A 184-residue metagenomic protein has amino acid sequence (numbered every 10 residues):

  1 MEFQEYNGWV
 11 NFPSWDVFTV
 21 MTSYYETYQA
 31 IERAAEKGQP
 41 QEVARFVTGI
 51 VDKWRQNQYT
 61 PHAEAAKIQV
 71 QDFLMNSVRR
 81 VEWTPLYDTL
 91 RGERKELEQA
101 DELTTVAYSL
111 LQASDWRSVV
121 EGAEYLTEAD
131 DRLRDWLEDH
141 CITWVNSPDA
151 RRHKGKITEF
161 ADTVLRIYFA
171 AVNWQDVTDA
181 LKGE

Functional and structural regions predicted by a protein language model:
M1-E184: Acidic interaction surfaces
